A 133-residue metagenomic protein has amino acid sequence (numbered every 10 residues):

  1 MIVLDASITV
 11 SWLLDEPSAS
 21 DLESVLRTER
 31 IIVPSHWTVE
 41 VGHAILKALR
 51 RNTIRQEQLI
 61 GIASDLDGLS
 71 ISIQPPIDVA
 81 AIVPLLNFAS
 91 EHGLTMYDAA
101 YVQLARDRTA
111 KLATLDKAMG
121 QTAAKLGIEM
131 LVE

Functional and structural regions predicted by a protein language model:
M1, P34, V102-E133: Acidic, PIN/NYN-like endoribonuclease modules and their adjacent C-terminal/linker elements
M1-T38, A48-G61, L126: Short, well-structured N-terminal submotif of metal-dependent ribonuclease cores
I31, S64-S72, S90, A124: Generic secondary-structure signature for well-ordered alpha-helical cores
V41: Entry/capping segment at the start of metal-dependent catalytic domains with acidic active-site entry clusters
A44-S72, I82-P84: Active-site-proximal, substrate-binding regions of enzyme catalytic domains and RNA-binding/basic surfaces
L49-N52, H92, M130-V132: Short, hinge-like loop/turn segments at secondary-structure boundaries
I71-A118: Active-site neighborhoods of divalent-metal-dependent phosphate/nucleic-acid chemistry enzymes
